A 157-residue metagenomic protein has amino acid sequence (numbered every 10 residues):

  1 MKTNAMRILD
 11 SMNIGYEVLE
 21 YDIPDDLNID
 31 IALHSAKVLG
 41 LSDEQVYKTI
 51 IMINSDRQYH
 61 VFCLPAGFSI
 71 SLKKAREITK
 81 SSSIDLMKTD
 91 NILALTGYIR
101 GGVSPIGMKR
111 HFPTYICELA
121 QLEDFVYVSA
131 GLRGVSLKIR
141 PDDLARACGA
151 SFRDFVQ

Functional and structural regions predicted by a protein language model:
M1-Q157: Extended, low-hydrophobicity, polar/charged segments
